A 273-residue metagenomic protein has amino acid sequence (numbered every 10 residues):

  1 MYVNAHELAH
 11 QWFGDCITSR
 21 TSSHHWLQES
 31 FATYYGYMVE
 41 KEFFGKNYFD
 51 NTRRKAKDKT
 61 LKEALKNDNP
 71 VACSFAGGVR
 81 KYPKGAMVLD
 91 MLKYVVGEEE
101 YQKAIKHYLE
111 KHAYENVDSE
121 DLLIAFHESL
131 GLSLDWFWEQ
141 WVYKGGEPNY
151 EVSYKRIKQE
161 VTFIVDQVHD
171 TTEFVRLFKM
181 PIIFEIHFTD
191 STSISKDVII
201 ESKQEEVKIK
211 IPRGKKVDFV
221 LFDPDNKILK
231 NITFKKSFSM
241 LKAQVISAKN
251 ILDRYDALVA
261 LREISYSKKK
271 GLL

Functional and structural regions predicted by a protein language model:
M1-D166: Hydrophobic alpha-helical and helix-loop surface patches within well-folded domains that function as non-catalytic
A9, E99, H112-L273: Non-catalytic accessory/interaction domains
